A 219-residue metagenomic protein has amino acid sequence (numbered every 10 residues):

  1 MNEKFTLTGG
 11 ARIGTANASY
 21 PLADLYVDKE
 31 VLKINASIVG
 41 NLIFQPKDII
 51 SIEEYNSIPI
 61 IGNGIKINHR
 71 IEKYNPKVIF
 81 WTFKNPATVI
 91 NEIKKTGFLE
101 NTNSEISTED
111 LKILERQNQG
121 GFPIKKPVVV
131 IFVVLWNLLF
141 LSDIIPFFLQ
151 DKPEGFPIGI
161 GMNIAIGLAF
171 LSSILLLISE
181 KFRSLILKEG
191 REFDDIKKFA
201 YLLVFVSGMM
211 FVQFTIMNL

Functional and structural regions predicted by a protein language model:
M1-G14, S51-V130: Acidic, Ser/Thr- and proline-rich intrinsically disordered linker/docking segments of eukaryotic scaffolds
L7-I43: Conserved beta-hairpin
V27, V31, V39, I50 (+5 more regions): Extended aliphatic helical segments
L32-K33, I43-I58: Phosphoinositide-dependent membrane-docking surfaces
I60, F98-L219: Eukaryotic intrinsically disordered, low-complexity regulatory linkers and tails enriched in Ser/Thr/Pro
